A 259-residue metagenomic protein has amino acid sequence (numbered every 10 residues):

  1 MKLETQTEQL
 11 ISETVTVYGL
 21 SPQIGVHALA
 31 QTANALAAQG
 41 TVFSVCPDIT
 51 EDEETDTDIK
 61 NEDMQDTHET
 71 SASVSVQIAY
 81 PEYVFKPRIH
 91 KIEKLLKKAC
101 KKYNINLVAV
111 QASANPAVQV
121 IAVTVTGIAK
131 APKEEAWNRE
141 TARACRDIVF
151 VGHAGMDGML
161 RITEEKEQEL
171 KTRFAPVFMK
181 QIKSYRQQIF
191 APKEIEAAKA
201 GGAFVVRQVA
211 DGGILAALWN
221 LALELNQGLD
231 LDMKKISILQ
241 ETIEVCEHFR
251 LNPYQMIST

Functional and structural regions predicted by a protein language model:
M1-T259: Helix-biased detector of long, well-ordered alpha-helical tracts
